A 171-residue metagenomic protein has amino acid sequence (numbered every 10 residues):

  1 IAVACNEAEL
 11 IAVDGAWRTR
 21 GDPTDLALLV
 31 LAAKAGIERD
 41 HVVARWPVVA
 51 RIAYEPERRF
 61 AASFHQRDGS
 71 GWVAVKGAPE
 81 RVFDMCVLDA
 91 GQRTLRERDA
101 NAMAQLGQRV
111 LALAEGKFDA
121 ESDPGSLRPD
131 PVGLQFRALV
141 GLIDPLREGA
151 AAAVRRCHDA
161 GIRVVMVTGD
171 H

Functional and structural regions predicted by a protein language model:
I1-Q135, L142, R155-R156, V164-H171: Cytosolic catalytic regions of ATP/NTP-dependent phosphoryl-transfer enzymes
L146-R155: The conserved cystathionine-beta-synthase
G161: Short glycine-rich hinge loops at helix-strand junctions in the catalytic core of two-component histidine kinases
